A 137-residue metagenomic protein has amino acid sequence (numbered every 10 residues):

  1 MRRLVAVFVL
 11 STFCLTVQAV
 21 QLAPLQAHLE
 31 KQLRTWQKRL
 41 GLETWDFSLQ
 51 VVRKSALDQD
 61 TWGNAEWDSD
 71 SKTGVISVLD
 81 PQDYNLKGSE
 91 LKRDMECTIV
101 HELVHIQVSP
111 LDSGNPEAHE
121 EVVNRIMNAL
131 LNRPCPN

Functional and structural regions predicted by a protein language model:
M1-L4: Positively charged n-region of N-terminal signal peptides that target proteins for export
L10-Q18: Hydrophobic h-region of N-terminal signal peptides that target proteins for export in Gram-negative bacteria
P24-S48: Zn2+-dependent metallopeptidase catalytic core
R34, K38-L42, V108-D112, M127-C135: Sec-exported extracytoplasmic/periplasmic mature domains
S48-D58: Acidic helix-start/capping segments at beta-turn-to-alpha-helix junctions
D60-D94, I106-P110, G114-R125: Active-site scaffold of zinc-dependent metalloenzymes
T98, E102-I106: Catalytic glutamate of the conserved HExxH
